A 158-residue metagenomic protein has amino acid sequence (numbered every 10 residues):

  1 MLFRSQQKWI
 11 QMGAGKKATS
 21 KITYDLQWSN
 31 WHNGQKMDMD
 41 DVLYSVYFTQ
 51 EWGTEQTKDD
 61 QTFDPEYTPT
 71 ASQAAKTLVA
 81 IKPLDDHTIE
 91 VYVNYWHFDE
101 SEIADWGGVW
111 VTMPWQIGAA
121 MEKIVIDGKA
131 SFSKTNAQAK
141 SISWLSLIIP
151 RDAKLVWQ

Functional and structural regions predicted by a protein language model:
M1-T54, D60-Q158: The feature preferentially marks the first beta-strand/turn patch immediately downstream of a bacterial lipoprotein
